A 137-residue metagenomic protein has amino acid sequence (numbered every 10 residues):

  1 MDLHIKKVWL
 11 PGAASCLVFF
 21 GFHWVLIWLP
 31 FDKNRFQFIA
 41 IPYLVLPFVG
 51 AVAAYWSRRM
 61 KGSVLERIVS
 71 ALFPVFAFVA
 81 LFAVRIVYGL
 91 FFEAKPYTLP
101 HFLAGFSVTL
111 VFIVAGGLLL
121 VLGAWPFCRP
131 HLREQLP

Functional and structural regions predicted by a protein language model:
M1-F48: N-terminal signal-anchor transmembrane alpha-helix
L3-V8, F31, R35, R58-E66 (+4 more regions): Membrane-helix interfacial "entry" motifs
K7-S15, V49, E66-V84: Transmembrane alpha-helical segments of multi-pass membrane proteins
V8, F38-L44, S70-A71, V111 (+1 more regions): Hydrophobic alpha-helical transmembrane segments of integral membrane proteins, especially lipid-exposed positions
G12, A94-P137: Alpha-helical membrane-associated segments of multi-pass integral membrane proteins
V18-L26, P30, V49-S57, K61 (+4 more regions): Alpha-helical membrane-inserting segments
W28-P42, L81-F112: Interfacial non-cytosolic loop connecting adjacent transmembrane helices
P42-L72: Canonical alpha-helical transmembrane segments
